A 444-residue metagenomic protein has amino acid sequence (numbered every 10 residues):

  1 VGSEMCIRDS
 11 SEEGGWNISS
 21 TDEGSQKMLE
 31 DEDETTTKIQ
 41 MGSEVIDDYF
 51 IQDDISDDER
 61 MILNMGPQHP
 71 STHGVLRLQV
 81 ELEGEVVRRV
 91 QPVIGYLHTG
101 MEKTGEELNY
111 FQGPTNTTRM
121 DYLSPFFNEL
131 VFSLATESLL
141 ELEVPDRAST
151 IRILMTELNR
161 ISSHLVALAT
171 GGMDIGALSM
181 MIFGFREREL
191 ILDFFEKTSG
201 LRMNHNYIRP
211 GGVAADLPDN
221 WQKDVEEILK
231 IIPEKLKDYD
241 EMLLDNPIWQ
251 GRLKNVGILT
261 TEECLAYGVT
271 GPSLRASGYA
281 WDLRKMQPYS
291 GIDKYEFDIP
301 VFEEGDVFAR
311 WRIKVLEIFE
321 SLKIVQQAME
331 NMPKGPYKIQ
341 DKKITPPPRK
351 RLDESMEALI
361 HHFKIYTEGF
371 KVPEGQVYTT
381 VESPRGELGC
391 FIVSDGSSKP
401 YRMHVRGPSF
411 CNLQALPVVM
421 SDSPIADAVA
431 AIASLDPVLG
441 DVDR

Functional and structural regions predicted by a protein language model:
V1-I7: Short, small-residue-biased leader/transition segments that mark boundaries at the very start of proteins
G14-R444: Metal/cofactor-centered catalytic core regions of large enzymes
